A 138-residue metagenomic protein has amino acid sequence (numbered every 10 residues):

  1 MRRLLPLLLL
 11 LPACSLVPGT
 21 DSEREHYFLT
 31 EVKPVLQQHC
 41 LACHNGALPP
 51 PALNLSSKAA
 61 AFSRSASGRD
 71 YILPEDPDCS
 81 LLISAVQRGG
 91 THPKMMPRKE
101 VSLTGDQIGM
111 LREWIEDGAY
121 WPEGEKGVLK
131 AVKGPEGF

Functional and structural regions predicted by a protein language model:
L4-A13: Sec-dependent N-terminal signal peptides
C14-F138: Aromatic- and Gly/Pro-enriched helix-to-coil junctions and flexible linker segments
